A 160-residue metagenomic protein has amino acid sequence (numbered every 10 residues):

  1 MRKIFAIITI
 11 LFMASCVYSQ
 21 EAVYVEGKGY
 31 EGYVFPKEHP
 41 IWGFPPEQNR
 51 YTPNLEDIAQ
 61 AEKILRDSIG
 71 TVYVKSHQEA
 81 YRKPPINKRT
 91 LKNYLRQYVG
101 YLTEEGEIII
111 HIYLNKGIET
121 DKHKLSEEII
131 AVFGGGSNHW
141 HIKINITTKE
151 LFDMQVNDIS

Functional and structural regions predicted by a protein language model:
M1-V23: Bacterial Sec-dependent N-terminal signal peptides
R2-I4, K83, L95-Q97, L125-I129 (+1 more regions): Sparse, context-dependent recognition of short Cys/His-centered cofactor- or disulfide-binding micro-motifs
K3, D57-Q60, G70, H141-I144 (+1 more regions): Low-complexity, compositionally biased segments
E21-K124: Surface-exposed acidic loop/strand-edge motifs in secreted or periplasmic proteins that form small linear binding
E107-S160: Extracytoplasmic electrostatic interaction patches
